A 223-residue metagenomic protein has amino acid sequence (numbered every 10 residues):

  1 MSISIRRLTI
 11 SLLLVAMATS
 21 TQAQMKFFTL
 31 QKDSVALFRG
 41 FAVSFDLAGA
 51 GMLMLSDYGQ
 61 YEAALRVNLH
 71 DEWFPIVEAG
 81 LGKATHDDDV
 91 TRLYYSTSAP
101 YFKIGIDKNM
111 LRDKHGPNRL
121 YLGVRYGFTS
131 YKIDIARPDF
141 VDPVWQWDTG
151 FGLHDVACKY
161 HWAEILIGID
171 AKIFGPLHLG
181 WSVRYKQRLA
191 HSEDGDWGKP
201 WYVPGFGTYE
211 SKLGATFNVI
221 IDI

Functional and structural regions predicted by a protein language model:
A23-N68, N218-I223: Short glycine/proline- and aromatic-enriched beta-strand/turn motifs that initiate or cap beta-hairpins
M25-R39, E72, L111-R119, I173-L179: Short loop/turn motifs that connect adjacent beta-strands in outer-membrane beta-barrel proteins
R39, D57-Y61, S98-F102, N118 (+2 more regions): Residues that define the transmembrane beta-barrel architecture of outer-membrane proteins
F41-G49, V77-L81, L122-F128, I169 (+2 more regions): Transmembrane beta-barrel strands of outer-membrane/channel proteins
A48-G51, D88-Y95, G150-D155, W201-G207: Extracellular loop and loop/strand-boundary signature of outer-membrane beta-barrel proteins
V67, K108-M110, I169-A171, I221: Residue-level signature of outer-membrane beta-barrel architecture
W73, E78-Q146: Gram-negative (and chloroplast) outer-membrane scaffold detector with strong preference for beta-barrel transmembrane
I165, K172-I223: Predominantly the C-terminal beta-signal and adjacent terminal strand-loop region of outer-membrane beta-barrel
